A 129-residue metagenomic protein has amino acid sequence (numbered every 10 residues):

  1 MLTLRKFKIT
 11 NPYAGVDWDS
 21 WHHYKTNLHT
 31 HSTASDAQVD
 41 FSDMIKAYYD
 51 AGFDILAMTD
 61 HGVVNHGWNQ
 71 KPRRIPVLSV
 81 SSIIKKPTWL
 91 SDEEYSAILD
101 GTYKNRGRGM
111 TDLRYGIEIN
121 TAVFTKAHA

Functional and structural regions predicted by a protein language model:
M1: Active-site microenvironment of metallo-dependent hydrolases
L4-A129: A metal-dependent hydrolase metal-coordination microenvironment
